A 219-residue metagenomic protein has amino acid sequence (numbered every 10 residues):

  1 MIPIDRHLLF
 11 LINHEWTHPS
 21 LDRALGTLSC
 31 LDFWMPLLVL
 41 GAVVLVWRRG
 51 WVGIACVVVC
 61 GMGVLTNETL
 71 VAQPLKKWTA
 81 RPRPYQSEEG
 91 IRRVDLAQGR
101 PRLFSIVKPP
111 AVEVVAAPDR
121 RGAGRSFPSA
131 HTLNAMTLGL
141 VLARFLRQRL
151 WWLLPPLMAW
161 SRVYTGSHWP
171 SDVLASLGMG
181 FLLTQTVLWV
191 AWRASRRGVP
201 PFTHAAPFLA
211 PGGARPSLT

Functional and structural regions predicted by a protein language model:
M1-L40, V71-D119, A206-T219: N-terminal transmembrane-helix/juxtamembrane module of multi-pass inner/ER membrane proteins
L31-M35, V52-C56, Q148-W152, P170-V173: Short, aromatic-rich membrane-interface segments at the entry and exit of alpha-helical transmembrane domains
L37-R48, A135-V141: Hydrophobic, aromatic-rich transmembrane alpha-helices and their immediate juxtamembrane boundary segments
G41, T66, L70-V71, L75 (+1 more regions): Alpha-helical membrane-inserting segments
A42-P74, R147: Interfacial segments of alpha-helical transmembrane regions
R48-R49, T79-A80, T165-W169: Short helix-capping/hinge motifs at transmembrane helix termini and TM-loop junctions
G61, R92-L96, L177-G178: Transmembrane helix-bundle signature of multi-pass membrane transporters/permeases
P101-T219: Membrane-embedded catalytic cores of phosphoryl/pyrophosphoryl-handling enzymes
